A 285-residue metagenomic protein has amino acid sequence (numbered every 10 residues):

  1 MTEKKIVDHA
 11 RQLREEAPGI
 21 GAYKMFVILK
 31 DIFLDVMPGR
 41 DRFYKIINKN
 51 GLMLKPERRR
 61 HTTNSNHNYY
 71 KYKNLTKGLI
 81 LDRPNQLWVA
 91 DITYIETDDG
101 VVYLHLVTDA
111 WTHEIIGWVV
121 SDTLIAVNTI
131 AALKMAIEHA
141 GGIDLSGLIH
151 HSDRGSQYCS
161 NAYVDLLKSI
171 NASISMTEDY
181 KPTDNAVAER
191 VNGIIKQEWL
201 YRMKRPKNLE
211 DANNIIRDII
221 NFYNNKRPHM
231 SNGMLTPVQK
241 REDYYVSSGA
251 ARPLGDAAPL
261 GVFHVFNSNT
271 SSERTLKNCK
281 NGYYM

Functional and structural regions predicted by a protein language model:
M1, T63-H67, S152-R154, S160-V164 (+3 more regions): RNase H-like two-metal-ion nuclease catalytic core shared by retroviral integrases and related mobile-element nucleases
M1-P84, K181, T236-Y245: Basic, flexible linker segments flanking DNA-binding modules in nucleic acid-interacting mobile-element proteins
A10, M25, F43, T76 (+12 more regions): Mobile genetic element proteins and their domesticated derivatives, centered on retroelements and DNA transposons
A17-G19, F33-D35, I80-D82, T97-D98 (+3 more regions): Conserved, non-catalytic sequence blocks in retroelement Pol enzymes and Pol-derived host proteins
V36, D41-L106, A131-M135, H139-A140 (+3 more regions): Mobile-element integrase/transposase regions, centering on the N-terminal DNA-binding/Zn-coordinating module
D109-A110, V120-I125: A short acidic/small-residue loop/turn micro-motif
N161, K168-A172, I194-M285: C-terminal domain-tail junction helix/linker
